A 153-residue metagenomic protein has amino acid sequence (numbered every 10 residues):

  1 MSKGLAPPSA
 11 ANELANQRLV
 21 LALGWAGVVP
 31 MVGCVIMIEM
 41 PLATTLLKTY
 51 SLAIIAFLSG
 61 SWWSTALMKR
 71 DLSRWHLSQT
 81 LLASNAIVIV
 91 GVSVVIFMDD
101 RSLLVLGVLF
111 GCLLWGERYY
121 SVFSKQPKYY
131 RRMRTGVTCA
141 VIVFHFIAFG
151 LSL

Functional and structural regions predicted by a protein language model:
M1-N16: Short, Lys/Arg-rich, polar N-terminal cytosolic tail immediately upstream of the first transmembrane signal-anchor
E13-V20, A66-L81, K125-R131: Short, amphipathic, aromatic/basic-enriched membrane-interface segments that mark the entry/exit of transmembrane
N16-I38, C139-H145: The first (N-terminal) embedded transmembrane alpha-helix
W25-V32, K48-S93: Core segments of alpha-helical transmembrane spans in multipass integral membrane proteins
I54-G60, L109-S121: Alpha-helical transmembrane segments and their membrane-interface exit regions
V95-C112: Transmembrane helix-loop-helix
Y120-I142: Interfacial loop-to-transmembrane junctions
I147-L153: Juxtamembrane boundary at the C-terminal end of a transmembrane helix
